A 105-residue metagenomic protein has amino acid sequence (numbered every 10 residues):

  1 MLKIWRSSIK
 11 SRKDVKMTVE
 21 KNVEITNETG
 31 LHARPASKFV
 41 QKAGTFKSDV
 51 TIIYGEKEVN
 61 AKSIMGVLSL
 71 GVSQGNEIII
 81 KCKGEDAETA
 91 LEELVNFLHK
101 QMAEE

Functional and structural regions predicted by a protein language model:
M1-K16: Short, Lys/Arg-enriched N-terminal segments with co-localized hydrophobic residues within the first ~10-30 amino acids
K3, V19, I64: N-terminal loops that bind phosphate or other acidic moieties and the adjacent beta-alpha structural core
K16, E24-E28, K83, A90: Intrinsic disorder
K16-T18, T45: A generic structural signal for short, non-catalytic loop/turn and secondary-structure boundary residues
T18-N22, E77-I79: Intrinsic-disorder/low-complexity, polar/charged segments enriched in Ser/Thr/Lys/Arg/Asp/Glu/Gln
E24-M65, S69-Q74: Compact, glycine-rich, soluble single-domain proteins
S73-E105: C-terminal structural segments of small proteins and small subunits
